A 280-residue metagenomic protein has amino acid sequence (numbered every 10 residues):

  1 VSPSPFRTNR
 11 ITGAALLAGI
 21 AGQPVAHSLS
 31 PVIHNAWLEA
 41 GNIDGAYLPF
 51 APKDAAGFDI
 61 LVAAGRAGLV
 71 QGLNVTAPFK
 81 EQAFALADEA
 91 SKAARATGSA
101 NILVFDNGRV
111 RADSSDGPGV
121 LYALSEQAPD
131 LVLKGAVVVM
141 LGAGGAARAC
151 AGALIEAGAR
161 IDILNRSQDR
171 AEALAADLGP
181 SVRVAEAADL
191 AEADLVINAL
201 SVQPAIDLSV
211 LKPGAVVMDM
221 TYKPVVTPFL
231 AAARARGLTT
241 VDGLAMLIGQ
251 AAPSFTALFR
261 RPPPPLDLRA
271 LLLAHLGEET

Functional and structural regions predicted by a protein language model:
P5-R7, T12-P129, R236: Phosphate/diphosphate ligand-binding glycine-rich loop within oxidoreductases
I11-T12, V132-K134, I155, L208-A215: Short, conserved loop/helix-junction motifs that constitute active-site signature segments in enzyme catalytic cores
G22, A112-G117, L124, A128-I155 (+1 more regions): Glycine-rich adenosine-cofactor-binding loop
V25-A26, Q168-D169, P224: Helix N-cap at the beta1-alpha1 junction of Rossmann-like dinucleotide-binding domains, i.e., the first residues
A157-L178: NAD(P)-binding Rossmann-fold cofactor-contacting core
D177-V241: Rossmann-like adenosine-cofactor binding region
D219-P265, L271: Rossmann-fold NAD(P)-binding glycine/threonine-rich loop
L266-T280: A short, charged, Gly/Pro-tolerant segment at domain boundaries
